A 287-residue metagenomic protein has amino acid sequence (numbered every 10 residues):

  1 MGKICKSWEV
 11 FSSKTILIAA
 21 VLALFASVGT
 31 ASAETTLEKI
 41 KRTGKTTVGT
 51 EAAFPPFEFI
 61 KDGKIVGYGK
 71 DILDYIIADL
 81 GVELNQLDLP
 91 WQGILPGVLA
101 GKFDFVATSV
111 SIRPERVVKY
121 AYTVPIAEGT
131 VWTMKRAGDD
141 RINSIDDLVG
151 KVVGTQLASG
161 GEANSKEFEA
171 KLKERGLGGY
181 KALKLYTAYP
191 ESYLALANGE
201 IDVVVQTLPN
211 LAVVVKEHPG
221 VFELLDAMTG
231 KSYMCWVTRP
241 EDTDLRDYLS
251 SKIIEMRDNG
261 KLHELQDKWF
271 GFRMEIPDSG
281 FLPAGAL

Functional and structural regions predicted by a protein language model:
A33-S109, Y248-L249, K268: Extracytoplasmic small-molecule ligand-binding "clamshell" domains of the periplasmic binding protein/Venus flytrap
E34-T35, G160-G176, P219, E223-L224 (+1 more regions): Ligand-binding clefts/hinges and TM-proximal coupling segments of bilobed small-molecule sensing domains
A52, A127-K135, V215-I254, F272-L287: Periplasmic-binding protein-like
I60, L73-V82, G161-L185, V215-E217: Ligand-binding cleft/hinge of the Venus flytrap
K70-D79, D139-G160, C235-M274: Extended ligand-binding regions for polar small-molecule ligands
D74, A78, E83-D147, F222: Acidic, polar ligand-binding/catalytic clefts
Q86-P96, D140, Y180-L194, G230-S232: Short helix-initiation/N-cap motifs at beta->coil->alpha
G93, V110-V118, N164-K171, P190 (+1 more regions): A ligand-binding cleft/hinge motif common to bilobed small-molecule-binding domains
